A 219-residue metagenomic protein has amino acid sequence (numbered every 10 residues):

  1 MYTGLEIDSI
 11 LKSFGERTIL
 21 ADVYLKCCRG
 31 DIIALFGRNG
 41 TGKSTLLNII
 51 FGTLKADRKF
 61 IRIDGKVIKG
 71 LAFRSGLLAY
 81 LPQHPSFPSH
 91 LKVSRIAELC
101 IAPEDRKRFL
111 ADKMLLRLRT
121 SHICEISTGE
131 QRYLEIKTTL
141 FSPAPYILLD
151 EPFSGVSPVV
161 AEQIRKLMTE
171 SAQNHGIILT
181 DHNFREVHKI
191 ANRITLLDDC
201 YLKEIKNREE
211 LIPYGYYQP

Functional and structural regions predicted by a protein language model:
L5, L20-D22: Conserved structural motif at the start of ABC-family nucleotide-binding domains
F36-R38: The feature captures the beta-strand-to-loop junction immediately N-terminal to the Walker
F51: Helix-to-loop junction immediately C-terminal to a conserved catalytic motif
A56-R74: Conserved ABC transporter NBD signature motif
H84, S89-D105: Q-loop/switch helix immediately C-terminal to the Walker
E151-P152: Walker B catalytic motif
Y201-P219: Conserved beta-strand-loop-alpha-helix hinge in the C-terminal portion of ABC ATPase nucleotide-binding domains
